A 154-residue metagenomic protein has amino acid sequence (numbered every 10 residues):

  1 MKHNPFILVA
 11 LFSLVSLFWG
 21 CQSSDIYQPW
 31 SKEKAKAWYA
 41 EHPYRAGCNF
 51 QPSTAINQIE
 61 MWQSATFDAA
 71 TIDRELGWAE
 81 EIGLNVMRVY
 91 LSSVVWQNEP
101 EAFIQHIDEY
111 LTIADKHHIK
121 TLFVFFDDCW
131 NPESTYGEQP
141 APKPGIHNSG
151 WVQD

Functional and structural regions predicted by a protein language model:
M1-L8: Bacterial N-terminal signal peptides that target proteins for export
L11: N-terminal Rossmann-like NAD(P)+-binding domain of SDR-like oxidoreductases, especially those catalyzing
L14-Q28: Bacterial Sec-dependent signal peptides at the C-terminal "C-region" and cleavage site
D25-D154: Active-site mouth of glycoside hydrolases
